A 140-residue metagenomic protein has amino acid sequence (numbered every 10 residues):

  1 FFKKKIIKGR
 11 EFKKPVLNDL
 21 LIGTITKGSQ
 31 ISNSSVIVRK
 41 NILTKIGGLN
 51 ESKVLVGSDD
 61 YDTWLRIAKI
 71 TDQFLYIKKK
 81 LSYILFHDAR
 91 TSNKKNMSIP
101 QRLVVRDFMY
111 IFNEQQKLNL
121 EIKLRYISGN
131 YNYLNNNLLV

Functional and structural regions predicted by a protein language model:
K3-M97: Conserved nucleotide-sugar donor-binding catalytic segment
I6-E11, V104, K117, L124: Intrinsically disordered, low-complexity segments enriched in glycine/proline and serine/threonine
V16-L20, K117, Y133, N137-L138: Acidic/proline-rich low-complexity IDRs
V54-T63, I111-Q116, L138-V140: Short flexible/disordered coil segments
D62-R66, P100-D107, S128: Alpha-helical elements of Rossmann-like donor-binding domains used by nucleotide-donor carbohydrate transfer enzymes
L81-D88, S92-L118, V140: Catalytic core of nucleotide-sugar-dependent glycosyltransferases
L120-N135: Amphipathic alpha-helical repeat scaffolds of TPR domains
